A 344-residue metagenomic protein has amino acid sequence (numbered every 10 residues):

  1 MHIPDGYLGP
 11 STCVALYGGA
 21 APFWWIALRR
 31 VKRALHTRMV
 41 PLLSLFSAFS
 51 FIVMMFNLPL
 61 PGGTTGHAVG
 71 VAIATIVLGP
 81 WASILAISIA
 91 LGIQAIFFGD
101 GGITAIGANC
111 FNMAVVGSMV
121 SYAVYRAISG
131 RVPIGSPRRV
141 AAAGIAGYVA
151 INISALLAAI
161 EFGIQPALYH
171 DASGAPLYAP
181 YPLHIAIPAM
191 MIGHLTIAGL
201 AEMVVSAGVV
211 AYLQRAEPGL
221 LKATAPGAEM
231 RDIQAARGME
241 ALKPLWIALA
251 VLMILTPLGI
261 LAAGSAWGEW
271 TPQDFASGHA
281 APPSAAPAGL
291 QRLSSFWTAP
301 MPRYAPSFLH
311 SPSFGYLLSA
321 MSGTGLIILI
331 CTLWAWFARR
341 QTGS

Functional and structural regions predicted by a protein language model:
M1, I192, S295-W334: Individual transmembrane alpha-helix segments
M1-C13, L35-H36, G63-T64, A105-N109 (+3 more regions): Interfacial loop-to-helix junctions that mark the boundaries of transmembrane helices in multi-pass membrane
H2-V14, G19-A74: Hydrophobic transmembrane alpha-helices
L16-R29, F49-M54, M119-Y122, G147-F162 (+3 more regions): Hydrophobic core segments of alpha-helical transmembrane domains in multi-pass membrane transport and ion-translocation
M54-S118: Alpha-helical membrane segments and adjacent membrane-interface helices in multi-pass membrane proteins
M113-A158: Short helix-perturbing small/polar motifs within transmembrane alpha-helices
A141, I145, A189-G193, G227-A250: Membrane-water interface at loop-to-transmembrane-helix junctions
V251-F296: Aromatic-rich transmembrane-lumenal/periplasmic boundary elements in polytopic membrane proteins
